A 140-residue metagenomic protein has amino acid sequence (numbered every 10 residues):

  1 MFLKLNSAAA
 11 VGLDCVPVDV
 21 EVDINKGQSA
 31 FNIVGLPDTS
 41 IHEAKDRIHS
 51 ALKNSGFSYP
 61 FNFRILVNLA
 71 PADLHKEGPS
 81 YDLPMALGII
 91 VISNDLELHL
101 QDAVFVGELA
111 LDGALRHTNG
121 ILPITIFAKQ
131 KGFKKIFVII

Functional and structural regions predicted by a protein language model:
M1-I140: Peripheral, non-AAA+ core regions of ATP-driven protein-machinery
